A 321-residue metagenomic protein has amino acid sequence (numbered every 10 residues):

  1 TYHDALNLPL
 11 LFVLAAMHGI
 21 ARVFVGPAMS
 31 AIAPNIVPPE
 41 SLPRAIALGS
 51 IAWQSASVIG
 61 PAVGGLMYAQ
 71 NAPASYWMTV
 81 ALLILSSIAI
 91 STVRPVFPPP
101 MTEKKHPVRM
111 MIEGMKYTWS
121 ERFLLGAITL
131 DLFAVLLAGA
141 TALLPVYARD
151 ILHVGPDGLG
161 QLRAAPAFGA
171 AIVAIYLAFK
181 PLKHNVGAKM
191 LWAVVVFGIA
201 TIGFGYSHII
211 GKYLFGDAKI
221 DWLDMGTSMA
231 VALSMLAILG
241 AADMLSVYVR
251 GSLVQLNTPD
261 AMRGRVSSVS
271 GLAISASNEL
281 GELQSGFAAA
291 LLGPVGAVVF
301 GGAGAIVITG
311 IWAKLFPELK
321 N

Functional and structural regions predicted by a protein language model:
Y2-L10, W53-A89: Helix-loop-helix hairpin linking two adjacent transmembrane segments in secondary transporters
L8, Y76, V80, R109-I112 (+2 more regions): C-terminal transmembrane bundle of multi-pass solute transporters/carriers
L14-S55: Cytoplasmic helix-loop-helix junction between adjacent transmembrane helices in 12-TM secondary transporters
A16, K116, S120-G139, A237-A241: Pair of pore-lining "gating" transmembrane helices in MFS-fold secondary transporters
H18-G19, G49-S57, A134, P166 (+2 more regions): Structural signature of transmembrane alpha-helices in multi-pass secondary transporters
P27, Q54-G65, A142, A174 (+1 more regions): Glycine/proline-centered helix-kink
M29-A31, N35, Y76-H106, P181-H184 (+1 more regions): Helix-loop junctions on the cytosolic side of multi-pass membrane transporters, especially the intracellular loop
P95-T129, D221-W222: Juxtamembrane intracellular "pre-TM" segments in multi-pass secondary transporters
